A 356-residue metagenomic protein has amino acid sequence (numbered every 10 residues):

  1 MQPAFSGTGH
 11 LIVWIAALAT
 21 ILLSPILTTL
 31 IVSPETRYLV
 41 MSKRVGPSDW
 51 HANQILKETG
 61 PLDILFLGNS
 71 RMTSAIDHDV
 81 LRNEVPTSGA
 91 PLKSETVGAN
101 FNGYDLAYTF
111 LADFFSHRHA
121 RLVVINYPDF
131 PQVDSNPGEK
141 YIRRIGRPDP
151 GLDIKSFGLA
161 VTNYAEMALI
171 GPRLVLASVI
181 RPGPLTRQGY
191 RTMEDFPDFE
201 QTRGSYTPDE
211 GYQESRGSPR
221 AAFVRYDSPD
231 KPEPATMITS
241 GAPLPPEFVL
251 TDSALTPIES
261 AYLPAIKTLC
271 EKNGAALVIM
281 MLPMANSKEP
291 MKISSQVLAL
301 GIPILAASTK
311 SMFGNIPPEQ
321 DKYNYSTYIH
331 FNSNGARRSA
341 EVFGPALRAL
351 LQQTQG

Functional and structural regions predicted by a protein language model:
Q2-I21: N-terminal Sec-pathway targeting helices
T20-L92, T109-F110: Membrane/wall-proximal cationic-aromatic binding patches
P61-L62, A90-L92, R118-L122, K272-L277 (+1 more regions): Loop/turn elements at helix/coil->beta-strand transitions in domains of secreted/extracellular proteins
L67, R71-A160: Membrane-embedded segments
T96-G98, M281, A306-S308: Residue-level recognition of beta-strand->loop/alpha-helix junctions
N100-D105, S253-P257, M281-M291: Acidic-and-aromatic substrate-binding clefts and catalytic sites of carbohydrate-active enzymes
I142-L269, N273: Secreted/periplasmic serine-hydrolase-like ester/acetyl group-modifying domain
M291-T354: C-terminal regions of proteins
